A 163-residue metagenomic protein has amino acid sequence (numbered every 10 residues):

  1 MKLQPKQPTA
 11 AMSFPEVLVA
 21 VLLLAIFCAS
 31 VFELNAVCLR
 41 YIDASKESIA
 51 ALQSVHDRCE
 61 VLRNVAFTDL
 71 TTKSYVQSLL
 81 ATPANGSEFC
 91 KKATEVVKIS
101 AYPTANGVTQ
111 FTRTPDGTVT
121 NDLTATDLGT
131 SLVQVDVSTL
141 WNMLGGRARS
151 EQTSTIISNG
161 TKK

Functional and structural regions predicted by a protein language model:
M1-M12: N-terminal leader/signal peptides at the extreme start of proteins
M12-H56, V65: Aliphatic-rich helix starts adjacent to a transmembrane/signal segment
S45-K163: Low-complexity, Gly/Pro-rich coil/beta segments used as flexible assembly/activation regions
